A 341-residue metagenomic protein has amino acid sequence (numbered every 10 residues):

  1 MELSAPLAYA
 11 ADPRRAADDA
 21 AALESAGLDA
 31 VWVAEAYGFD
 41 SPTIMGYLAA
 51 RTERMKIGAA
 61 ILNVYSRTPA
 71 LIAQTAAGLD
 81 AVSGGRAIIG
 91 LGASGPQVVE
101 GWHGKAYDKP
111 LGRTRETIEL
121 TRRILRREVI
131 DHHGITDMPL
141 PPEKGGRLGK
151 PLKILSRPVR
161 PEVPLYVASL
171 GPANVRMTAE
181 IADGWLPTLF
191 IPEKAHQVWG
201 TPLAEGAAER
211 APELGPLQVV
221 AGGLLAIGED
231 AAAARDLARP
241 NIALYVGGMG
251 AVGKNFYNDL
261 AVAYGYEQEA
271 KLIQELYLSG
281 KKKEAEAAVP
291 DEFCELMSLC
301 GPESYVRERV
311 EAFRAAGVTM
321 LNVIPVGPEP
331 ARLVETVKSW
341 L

Functional and structural regions predicted by a protein language model:
M1-L341: Active-site-adjacent structural elements that line small-molecule/cofactor binding pockets in enzymes
